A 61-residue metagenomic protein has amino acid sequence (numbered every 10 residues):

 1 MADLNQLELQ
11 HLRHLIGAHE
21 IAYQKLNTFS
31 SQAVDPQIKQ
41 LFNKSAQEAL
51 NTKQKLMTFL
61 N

Functional and structural regions predicted by a protein language model:
M1-N61: Amphipathic alpha-helical hairpins
